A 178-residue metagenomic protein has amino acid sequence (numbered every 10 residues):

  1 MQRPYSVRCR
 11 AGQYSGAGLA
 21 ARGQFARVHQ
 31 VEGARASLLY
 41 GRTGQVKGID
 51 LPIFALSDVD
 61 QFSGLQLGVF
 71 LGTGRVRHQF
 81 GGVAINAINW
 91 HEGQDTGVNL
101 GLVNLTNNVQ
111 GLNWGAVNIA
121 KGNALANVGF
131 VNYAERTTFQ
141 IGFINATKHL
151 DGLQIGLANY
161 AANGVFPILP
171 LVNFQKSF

Functional and structural regions predicted by a protein language model:
M1-F178: Surface-exposed, glycine- and small/polar-enriched segments that build interaction surfaces at terminal
